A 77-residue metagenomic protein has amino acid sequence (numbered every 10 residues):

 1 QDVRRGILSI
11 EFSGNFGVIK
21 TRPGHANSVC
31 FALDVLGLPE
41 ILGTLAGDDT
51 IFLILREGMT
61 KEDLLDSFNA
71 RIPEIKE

Functional and structural regions predicted by a protein language model:
Q1-R71: Non-DNA-binding regulatory cores of transcription-related proteins, predominantly C-terminal effector-binding
I75-E77: Long, charge-dense
